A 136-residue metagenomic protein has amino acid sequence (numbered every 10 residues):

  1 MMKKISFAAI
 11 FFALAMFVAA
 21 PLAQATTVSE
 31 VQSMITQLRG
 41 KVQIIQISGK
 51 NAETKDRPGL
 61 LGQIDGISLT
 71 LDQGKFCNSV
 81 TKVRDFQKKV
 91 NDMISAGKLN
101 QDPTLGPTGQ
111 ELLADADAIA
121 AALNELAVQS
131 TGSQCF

Functional and structural regions predicted by a protein language model:
M1-F11: Bacterial N-terminal signal peptides that target proteins for export
F7, A23-A25: Intrinsically disordered, low-complexity Ser/Thr/Pro-rich tracts
A9-I10, A15, A120: Residues in flexible loops and secondary-structure boundaries
A15-A23: C-terminal segment of classical bacterial N-terminal signal peptides
A25-F136: Soluble extracellular-acting proteins and domains
